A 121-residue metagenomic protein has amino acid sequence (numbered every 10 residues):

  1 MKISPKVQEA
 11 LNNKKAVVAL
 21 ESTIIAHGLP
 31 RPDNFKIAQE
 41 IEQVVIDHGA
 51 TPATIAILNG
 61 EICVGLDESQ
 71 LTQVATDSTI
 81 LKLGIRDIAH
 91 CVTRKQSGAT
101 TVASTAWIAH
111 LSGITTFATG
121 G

Functional and structural regions predicted by a protein language model:
M1-K14: N- or domain-start disorder-to-order transition segments that initiate the globular core
I3-S4, P30-A38, K95-V102: Generic structural signal for well-ordered, non-membrane alpha-helical segments in soluble metabolic enzymes
K6-E9, E42-Q43, T105-G113: A generic local secondary-structure boundary/capping motif
N12-A16, L20, H48-P52, I85-I88 (+2 more regions): Short coil/turn connectors at secondary-structure junctions
S22, H27-L29, N34-V92: Glycine-rich nucleotide/cofactor/substrate-binding loop typically near the N-terminus or early in the first domain
K95-G121: Glycine-rich anion/phosphate-binding loop at the beta-strand->alpha-helix junction
